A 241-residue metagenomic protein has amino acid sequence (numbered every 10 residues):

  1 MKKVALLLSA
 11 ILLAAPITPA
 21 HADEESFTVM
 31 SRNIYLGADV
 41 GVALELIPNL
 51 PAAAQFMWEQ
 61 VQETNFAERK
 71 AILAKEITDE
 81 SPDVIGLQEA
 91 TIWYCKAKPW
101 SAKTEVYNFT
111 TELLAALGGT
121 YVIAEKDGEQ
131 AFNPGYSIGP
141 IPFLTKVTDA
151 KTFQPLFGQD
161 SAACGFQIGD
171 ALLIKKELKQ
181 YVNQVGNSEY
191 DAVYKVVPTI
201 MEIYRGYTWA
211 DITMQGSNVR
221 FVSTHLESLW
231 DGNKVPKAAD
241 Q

Functional and structural regions predicted by a protein language model:
M1-V4: Positively charged n-region of N-terminal signal peptides that target proteins for export
L13-A20: C-terminal segment of classical bacterial N-terminal signal peptides
A22-A116, I123-K151, K234-A239: N-terminal, active-site-proximal structural segment of metallo-dependent hydrolase catalytic domains
D23-E24, T78-D79, A115, A162-Q167 (+2 more regions): Extracellular/periplasmic catalytic domains that process cell-envelope and extracellular macromolecules
E25-M30, F109, F166-G169, I203-T208 (+2 more regions): Residues that flank catalytic or metal-binding motifs in active/ligand-binding sites
L114-G118, C164-N183, T213: Conserved beta strand-loop-helix elements of the APE1-like EEP
K151-A162, Y194-T199: Short, P/G- and charge-enriched loop/turn segments at secondary-structure junctions
V193-G206, A210-D240: Metal-dependent phosphoester/phosphodiester hydrolase catalytic core
